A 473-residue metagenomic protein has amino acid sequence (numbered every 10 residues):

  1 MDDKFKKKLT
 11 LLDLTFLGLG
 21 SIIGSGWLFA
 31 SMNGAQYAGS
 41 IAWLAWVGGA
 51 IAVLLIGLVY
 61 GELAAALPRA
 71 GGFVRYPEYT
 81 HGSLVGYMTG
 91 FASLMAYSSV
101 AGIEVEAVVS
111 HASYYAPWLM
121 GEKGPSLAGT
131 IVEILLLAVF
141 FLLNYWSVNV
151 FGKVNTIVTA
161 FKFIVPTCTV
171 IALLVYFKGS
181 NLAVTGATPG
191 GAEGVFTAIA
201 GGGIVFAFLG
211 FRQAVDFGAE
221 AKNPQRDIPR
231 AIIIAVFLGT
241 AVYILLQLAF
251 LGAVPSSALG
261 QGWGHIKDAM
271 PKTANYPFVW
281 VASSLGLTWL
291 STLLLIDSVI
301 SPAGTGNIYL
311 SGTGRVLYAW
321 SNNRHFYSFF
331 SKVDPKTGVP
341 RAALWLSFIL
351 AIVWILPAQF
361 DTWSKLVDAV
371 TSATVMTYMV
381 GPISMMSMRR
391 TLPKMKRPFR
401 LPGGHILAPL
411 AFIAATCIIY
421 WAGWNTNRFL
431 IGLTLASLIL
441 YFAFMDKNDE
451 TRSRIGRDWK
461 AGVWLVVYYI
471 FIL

Functional and structural regions predicted by a protein language model:
M1-D2, E78, V105-I131, V165 (+5 more regions): Helix-loop-helix connectors at the membrane interface of multi-pass transporters/channels
M1-F5, S40-W43, L119-A128, T159-T292: Helix-loop-helix junctions that connect adjacent transmembrane segments in multi-pass membrane transporters
M1-M32, Q36-I41, V47, V53-G61 (+2 more regions): Membrane-interface "cap" regions at the ends of multi-pass membrane proteins
T10-G18, G82-A96, V132-L136, G191-I204 (+4 more regions): Select transmembrane alpha-helical segments in multipass membrane proteins
N33-Y37, A45, L54-L137, F141-Y145 (+3 more regions): Hydrophobic transmembrane alpha-helices that form the core helical bundles of multi-pass secondary transporters
R75-P77, G82, Y114-L119, A231-N307 (+1 more regions): TM-loop-TM module centered on a large, flexible mid-protein loop between adjacent transmembrane helices in multi-pass
A112, A128-G179, G191, L209 (+3 more regions): Membrane-interface loop-to-helix entry segments
V333-D334, Y378-L430, A436-I470: C-terminal membrane-solvent junction of multi-pass transporters and transport-like membrane proteins
